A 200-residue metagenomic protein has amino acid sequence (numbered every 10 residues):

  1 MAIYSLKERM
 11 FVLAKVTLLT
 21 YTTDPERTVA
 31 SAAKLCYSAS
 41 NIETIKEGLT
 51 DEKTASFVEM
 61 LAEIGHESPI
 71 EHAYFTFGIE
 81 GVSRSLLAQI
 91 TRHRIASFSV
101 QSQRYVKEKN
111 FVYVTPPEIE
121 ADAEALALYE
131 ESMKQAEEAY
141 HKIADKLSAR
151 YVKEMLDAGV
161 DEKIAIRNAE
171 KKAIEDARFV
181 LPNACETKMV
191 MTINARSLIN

Functional and structural regions predicted by a protein language model:
A2-N200: Family-specific signature for flavin-dependent thymidylate synthase
